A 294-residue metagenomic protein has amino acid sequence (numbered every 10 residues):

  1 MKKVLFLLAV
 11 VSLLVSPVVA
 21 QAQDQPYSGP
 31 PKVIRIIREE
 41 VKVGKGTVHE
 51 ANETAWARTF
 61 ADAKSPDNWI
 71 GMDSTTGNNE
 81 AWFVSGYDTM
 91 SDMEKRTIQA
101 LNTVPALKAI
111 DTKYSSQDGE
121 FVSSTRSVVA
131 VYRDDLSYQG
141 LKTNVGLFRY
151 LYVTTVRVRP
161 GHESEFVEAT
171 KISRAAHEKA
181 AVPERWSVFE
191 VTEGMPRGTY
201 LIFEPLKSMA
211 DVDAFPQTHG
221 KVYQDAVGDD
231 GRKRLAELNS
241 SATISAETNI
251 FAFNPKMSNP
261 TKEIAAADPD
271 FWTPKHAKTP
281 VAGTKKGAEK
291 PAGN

Functional and structural regions predicted by a protein language model:
M1-V4, Q21: Positively charged n-region of N-terminal signal peptides that target proteins for export
V4-L5, I37: Small/flexible residues
L7-S16: Bacterial N-terminal signal peptides
Q21-N294: Short S/T/G/P-rich N-terminal loop/turn motif that feeds into the first structured element of a domain
